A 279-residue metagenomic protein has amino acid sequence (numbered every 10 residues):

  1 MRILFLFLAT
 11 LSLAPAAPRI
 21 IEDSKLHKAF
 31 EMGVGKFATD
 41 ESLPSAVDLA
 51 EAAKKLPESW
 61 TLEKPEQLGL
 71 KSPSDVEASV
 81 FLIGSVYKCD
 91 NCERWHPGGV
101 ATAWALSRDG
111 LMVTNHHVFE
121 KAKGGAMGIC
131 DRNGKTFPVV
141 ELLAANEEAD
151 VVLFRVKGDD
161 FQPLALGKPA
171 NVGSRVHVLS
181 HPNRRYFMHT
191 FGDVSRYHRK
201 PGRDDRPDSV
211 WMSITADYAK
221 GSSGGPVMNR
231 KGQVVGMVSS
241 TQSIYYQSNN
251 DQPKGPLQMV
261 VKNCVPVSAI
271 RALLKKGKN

Functional and structural regions predicted by a protein language model:
I3-S12: Sec-dependent N-terminal signal peptides
A17-W104, M112, I270-N279: N-terminal activation segment of mature serine protease catalytic domains
K71, R94, L142-A144, R184 (+1 more regions): Short Gly/Pro-enriched turn/cap motifs at secondary-structure boundaries
S79-H96, T136, V152-P163, M188-G277: Active-site region of chymotrypsin-like
K88, S107-M188: Conserved active-site neighborhood of the chymotrypsin/trypsin-like protease fold
T102, R108, V172, S223-G224: Short, flexible surface segments
A103-A105, V139-L142, V194, V227: Conserved hydrophobic positions within beta-strands
